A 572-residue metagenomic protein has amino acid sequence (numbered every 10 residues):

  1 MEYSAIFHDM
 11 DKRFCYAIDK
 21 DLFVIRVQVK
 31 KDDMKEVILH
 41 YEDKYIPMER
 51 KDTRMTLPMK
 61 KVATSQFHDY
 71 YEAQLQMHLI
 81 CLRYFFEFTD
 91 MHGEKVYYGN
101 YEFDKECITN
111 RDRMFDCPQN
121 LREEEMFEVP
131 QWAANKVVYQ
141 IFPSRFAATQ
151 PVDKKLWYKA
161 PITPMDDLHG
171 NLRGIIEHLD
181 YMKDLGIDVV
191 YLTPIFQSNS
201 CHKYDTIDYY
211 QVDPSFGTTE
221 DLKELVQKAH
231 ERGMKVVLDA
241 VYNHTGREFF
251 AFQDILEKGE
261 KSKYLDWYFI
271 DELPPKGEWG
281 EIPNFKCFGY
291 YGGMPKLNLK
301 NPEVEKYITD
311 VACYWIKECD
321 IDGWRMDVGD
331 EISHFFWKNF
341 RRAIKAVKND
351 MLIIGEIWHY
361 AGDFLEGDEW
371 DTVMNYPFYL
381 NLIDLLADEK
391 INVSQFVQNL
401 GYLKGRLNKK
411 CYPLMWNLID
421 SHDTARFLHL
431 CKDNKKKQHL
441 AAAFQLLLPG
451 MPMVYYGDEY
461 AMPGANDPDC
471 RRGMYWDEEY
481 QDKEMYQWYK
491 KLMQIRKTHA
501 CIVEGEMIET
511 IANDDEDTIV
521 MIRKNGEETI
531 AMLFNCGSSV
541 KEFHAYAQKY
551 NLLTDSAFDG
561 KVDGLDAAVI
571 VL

Functional and structural regions predicted by a protein language model:
M1, V29-K31, L82, F558-L572: C-terminal beta-strand-rich structural cap/linker in extracellular carbohydrate-active enzymes
M1-V24, I46-V138, T149-T163, D167: The feature marks proteins involved in alpha-glucan
V24-R26, Q494, T510-Y546: Carbohydrate-binding surface patches
V27, I141, M182, L192 (+11 more regions): Conserved, mostly hydrophobic/aromatic
K136, F142-D188, I195-C313, K317-E318 (+2 more regions): Substrate-binding/active-site clefts of carbohydrate-active enzymes
V137-Y139, V190-L192, V236-L238, W324 (+4 more regions): Hydrophobic faces of well-ordered beta-strands that scaffold small-molecule active sites in alpha/beta enzyme cores
S144, E366-T372, P413-K435, L440-Q481: Aromatic/acidic polysaccharide-binding cleft in carbohydrate-active enzymes
V226-M234, F249-G259, K317, D327-K410 (+5 more regions): Active-site-proximal helices and loops of the catalytic beta/alpha 8
